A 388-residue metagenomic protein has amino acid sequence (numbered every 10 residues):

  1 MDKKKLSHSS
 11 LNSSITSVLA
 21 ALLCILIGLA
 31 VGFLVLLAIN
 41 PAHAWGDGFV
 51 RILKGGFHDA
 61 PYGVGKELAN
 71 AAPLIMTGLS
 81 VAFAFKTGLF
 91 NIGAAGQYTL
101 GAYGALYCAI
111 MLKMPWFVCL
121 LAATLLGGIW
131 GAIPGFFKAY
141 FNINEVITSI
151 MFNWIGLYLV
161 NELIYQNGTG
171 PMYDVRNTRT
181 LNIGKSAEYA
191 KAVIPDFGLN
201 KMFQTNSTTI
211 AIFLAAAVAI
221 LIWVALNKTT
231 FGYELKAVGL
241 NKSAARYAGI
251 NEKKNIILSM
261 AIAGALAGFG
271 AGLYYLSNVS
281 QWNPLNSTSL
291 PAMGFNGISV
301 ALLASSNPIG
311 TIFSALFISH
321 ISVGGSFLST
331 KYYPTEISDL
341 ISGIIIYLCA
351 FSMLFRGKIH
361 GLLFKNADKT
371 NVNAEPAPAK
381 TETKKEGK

Functional and structural regions predicted by a protein language model:
M1-I25, A38, L240, Y247 (+2 more regions): Cytosolic-side transmembrane-helix boundaries in multi-pass membrane proteins
D2-M76: Membrane-interfacial amphipathic/re-entrant helices at transmembrane-helix boundaries
A20-L37, L74-V81, A102, L106-C108 (+7 more regions): Hydrophobic core segments of alpha-helical transmembrane domains in multi-pass membrane transport and ion-translocation
L36-L37, G55-M111, T124-I143, A244 (+3 more regions): Single transmembrane alpha-helix segments in multi-pass membrane proteins
F83-G104, L226, F231-E234, S329-P334 (+1 more regions): Cytoplasmic juxtamembrane regions at transmembrane-helix boundaries
I129, D196, F203-Q281, I309: Helix-loop-helix "hairpin" substructures at the membrane interface of multi-pass membrane proteins
N153-N227: Transmembrane helix-bundle core of multi-pass membrane transporters and related energy-transducing complexes
L266-G268, L273, S277-G343: Transmembrane alpha-helical segments in multi-pass inner-membrane proteins
